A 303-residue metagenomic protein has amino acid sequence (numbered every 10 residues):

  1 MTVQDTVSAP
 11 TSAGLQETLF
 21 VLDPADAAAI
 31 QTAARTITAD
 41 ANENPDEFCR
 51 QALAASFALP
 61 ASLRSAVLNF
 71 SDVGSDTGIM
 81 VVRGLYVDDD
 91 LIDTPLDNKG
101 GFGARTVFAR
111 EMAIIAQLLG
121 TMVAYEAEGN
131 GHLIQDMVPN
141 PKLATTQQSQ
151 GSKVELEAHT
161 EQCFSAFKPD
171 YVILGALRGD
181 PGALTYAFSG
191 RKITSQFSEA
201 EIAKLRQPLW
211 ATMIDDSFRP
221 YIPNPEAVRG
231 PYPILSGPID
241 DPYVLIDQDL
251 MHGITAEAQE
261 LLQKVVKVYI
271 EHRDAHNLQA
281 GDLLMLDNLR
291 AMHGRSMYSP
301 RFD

Functional and structural regions predicted by a protein language model:
T2-A61, L68-F70, G74-D97, D136-A280 (+1 more regions): Active-site environment of non-heme Fe oxygenases that use a 2-His-1-carboxylate facial triad
S65-V73, G103-T106, R110: Signature of the chorismate-utilizing enzyme
F102-S149: A gly/proline- and charged-residue-enriched helix-loop-helix capping module
